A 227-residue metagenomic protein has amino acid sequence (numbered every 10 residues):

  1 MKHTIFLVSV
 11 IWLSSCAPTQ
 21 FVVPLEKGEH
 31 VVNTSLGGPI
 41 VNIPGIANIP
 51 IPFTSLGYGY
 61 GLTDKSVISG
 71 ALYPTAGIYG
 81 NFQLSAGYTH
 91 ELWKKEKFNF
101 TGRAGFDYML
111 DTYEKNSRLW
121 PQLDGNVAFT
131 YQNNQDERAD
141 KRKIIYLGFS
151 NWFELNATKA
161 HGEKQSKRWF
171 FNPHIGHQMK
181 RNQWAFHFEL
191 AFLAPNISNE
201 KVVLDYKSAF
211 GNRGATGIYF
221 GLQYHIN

Functional and structural regions predicted by a protein language model:
M1-C16: Sec-dependent bacterial lipoprotein signal peptides
C16-T75, N227: Short glycine/proline- and aromatic-enriched beta-strand/turn motifs that initiate or cap beta-hairpins
V31-N33, G57, V67-S69, N99-R103 (+3 more regions): Residue-level detector of the transmembrane beta-barrel scaffold of outer-membrane proteins
G37-P52, A71-S85, D111-W120, Q165 (+1 more regions): Solvent-exposed loop/turn segments connecting transmembrane beta-strands in outer-membrane beta-barrel proteins
V41-N42, T54-S55, Y60-L62, L72-P74 (+6 more regions): Outer-membrane beta-barrel domain signature
L56-Y58, I68-L72, Y88, F129 (+3 more regions): Membrane-embedded beta-strands that build the outer-membrane beta-barrel scaffold
D64-G148: Gram-negative (and chloroplast) outer-membrane scaffold detector with strong preference for beta-barrel transmembrane
E114-N227: Outer-membrane beta-barrel transmembrane domain signature
